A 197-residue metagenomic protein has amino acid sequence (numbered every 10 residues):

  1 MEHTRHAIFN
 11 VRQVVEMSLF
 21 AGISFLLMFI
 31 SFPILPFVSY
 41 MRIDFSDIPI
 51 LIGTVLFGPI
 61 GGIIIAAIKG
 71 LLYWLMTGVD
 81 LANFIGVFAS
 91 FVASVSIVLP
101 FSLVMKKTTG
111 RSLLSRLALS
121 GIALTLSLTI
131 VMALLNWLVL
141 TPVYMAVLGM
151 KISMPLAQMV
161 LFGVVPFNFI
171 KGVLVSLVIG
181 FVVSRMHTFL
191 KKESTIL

Functional and structural regions predicted by a protein language model:
M1-L197: Loop-helix junctions at membrane interfaces
